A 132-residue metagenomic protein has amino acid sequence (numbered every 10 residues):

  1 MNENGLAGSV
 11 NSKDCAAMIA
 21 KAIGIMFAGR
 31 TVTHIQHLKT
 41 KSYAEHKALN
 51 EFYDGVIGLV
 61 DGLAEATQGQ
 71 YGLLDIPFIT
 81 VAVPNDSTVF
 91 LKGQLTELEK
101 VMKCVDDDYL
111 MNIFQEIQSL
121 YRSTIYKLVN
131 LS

Functional and structural regions predicted by a protein language model:
M1-I19, N112: Charge-dense, intrinsically disordered terminal/linker segments
C15, K41, E45, D106-I113: Residue-level recognition of alpha-helical structural elements
A20-F27, T31, N50, D54-D61 (+4 more regions): Generic structural signal for well-ordered, non-transmembrane alpha-helical segments in soluble/cytosolic regions
A28-N50: Helix-loop segments that flank and shape redox-cofactor active sites
I35, K39-S42, G69, C104 (+1 more regions): Heptad-repeat coiled-coil alpha-helices
H46-D75: Conserved alpha-helical segments that form or flank metal/cofactor-binding pockets of metalloenzymes
I79-S132: Acidic/histidine-rich alpha-helical segments that form the ligand environment of transition-metal centers
